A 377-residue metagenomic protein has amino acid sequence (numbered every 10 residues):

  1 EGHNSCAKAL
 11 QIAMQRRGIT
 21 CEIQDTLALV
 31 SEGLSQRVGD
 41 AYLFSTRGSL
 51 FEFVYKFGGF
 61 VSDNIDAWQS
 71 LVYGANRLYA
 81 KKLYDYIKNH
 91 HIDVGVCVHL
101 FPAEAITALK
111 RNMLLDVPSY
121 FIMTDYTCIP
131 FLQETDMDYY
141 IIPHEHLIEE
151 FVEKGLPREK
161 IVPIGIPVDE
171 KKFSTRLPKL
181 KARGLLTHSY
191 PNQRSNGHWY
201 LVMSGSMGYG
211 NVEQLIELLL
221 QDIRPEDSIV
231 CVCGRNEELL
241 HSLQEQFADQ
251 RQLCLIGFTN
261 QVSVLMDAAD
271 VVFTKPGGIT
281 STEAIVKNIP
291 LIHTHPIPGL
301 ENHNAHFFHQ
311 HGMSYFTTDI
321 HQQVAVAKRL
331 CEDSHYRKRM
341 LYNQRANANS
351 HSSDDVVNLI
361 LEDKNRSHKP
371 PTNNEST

Functional and structural regions predicted by a protein language model:
E1, C6, G59-L156, K160-I164: Active-site and donor-binding regions of nucleotide-sugar-utilizing enzymes
A9-Y86: Conserved N-terminal ligand/cofactor-binding loop architecture of enzyme catalytic domains
D138-H198, S204-S206, R235-N236: A nucleotide-sugar donor-handling region in carbohydrate enzymes
S189-A268: Donor-nucleotide binding loops and adjacent catalytic segments primarily of GT-B fold Leloir glycosyltransferases
D267-P276: Acidic donor-binding loop of glycosyltransferase active sites
Q310, D319-Y336: C-terminal "capping" alpha-helix adjacent to the active site of nucleotide-linked donor transferases in cell-envelope
Y336-S350: A short, well-ordered alpha-helix in the C-terminal region of glycosyltransferases
N349-T377: C-terminal alpha-helical cap of glycosyltransferases
